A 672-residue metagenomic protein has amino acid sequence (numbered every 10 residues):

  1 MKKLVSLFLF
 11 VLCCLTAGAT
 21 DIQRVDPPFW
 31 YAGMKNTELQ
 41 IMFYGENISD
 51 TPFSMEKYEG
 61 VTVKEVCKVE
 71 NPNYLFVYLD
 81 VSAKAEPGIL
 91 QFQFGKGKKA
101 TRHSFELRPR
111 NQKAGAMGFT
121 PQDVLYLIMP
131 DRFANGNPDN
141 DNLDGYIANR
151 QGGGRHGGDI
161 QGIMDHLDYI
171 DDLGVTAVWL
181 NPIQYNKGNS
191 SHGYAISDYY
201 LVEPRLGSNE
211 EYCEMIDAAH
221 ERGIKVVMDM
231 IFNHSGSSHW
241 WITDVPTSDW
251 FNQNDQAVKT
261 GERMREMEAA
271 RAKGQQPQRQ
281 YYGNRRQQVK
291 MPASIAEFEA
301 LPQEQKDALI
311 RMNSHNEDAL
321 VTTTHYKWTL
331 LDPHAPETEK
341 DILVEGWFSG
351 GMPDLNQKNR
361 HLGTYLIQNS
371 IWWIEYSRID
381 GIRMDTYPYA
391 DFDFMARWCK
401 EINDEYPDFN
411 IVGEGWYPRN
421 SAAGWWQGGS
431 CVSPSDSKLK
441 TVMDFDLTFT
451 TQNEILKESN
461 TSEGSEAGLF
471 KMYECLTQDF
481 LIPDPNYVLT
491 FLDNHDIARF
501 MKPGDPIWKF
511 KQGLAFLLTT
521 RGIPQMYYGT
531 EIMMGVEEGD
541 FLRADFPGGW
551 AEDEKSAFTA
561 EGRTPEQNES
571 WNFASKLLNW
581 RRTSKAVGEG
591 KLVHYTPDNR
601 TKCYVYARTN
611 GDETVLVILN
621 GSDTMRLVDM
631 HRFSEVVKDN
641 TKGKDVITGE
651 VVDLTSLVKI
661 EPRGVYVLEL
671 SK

Functional and structural regions predicted by a protein language model:
K2-L9: Sec-dependent signal peptide recognition, specifically the positively charged N-region followed immediately by
F10-G18: Hydrophobic h-region of N-terminal signal peptides that target proteins for export in Gram-negative bacteria
A19, K99-T101, E106-V124, D168-D171 (+2 more regions): Carbohydrate-interacting/catalytic domains
T20-D50, L107-N111: Beta-strand/beta-sandwich contexts
K35-I89, F94-G97: Immunoglobulin-like IPT/TIG beta-sandwich domains and homologous Ig-like subdomains
I128, I170, L180, Y199 (+10 more regions): Conserved, mostly hydrophobic/aromatic
F133-T176, P182-I371, Y376, M395-E405 (+6 more regions): Substrate-binding/active-site clefts of carbohydrate-active enzymes
H234, Q287, Q368-I371, E375-P483 (+7 more regions): Active-site-proximal helices and loops of the catalytic beta/alpha 8
